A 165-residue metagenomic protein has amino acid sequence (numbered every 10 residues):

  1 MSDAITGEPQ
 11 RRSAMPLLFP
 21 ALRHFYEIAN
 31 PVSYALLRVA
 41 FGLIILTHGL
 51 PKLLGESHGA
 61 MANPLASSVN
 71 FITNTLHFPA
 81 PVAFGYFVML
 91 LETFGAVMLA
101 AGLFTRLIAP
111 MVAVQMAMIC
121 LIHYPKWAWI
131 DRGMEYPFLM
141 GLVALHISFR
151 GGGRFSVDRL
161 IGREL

Functional and structural regions predicted by a protein language model:
M1-A60, N74, P79-L90, F94 (+1 more regions): Extended, low-polarity transmembrane helix blocks
M61-I72: A glycine-rich, hydrophobic loop/mini-helix early in the fold
